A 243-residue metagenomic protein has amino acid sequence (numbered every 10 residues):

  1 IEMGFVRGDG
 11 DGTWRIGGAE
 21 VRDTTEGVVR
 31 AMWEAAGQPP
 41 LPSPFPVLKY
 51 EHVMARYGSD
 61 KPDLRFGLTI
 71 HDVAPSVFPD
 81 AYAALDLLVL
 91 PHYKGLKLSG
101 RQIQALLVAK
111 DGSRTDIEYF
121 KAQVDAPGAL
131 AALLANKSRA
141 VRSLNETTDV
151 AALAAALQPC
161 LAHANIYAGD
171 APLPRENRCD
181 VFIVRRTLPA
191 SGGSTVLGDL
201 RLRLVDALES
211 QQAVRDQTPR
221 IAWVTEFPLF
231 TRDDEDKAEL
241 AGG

Functional and structural regions predicted by a protein language model:
I1-G243: Class II aminoacyl-tRNA synthetase catalytic cores and aaRS-like
